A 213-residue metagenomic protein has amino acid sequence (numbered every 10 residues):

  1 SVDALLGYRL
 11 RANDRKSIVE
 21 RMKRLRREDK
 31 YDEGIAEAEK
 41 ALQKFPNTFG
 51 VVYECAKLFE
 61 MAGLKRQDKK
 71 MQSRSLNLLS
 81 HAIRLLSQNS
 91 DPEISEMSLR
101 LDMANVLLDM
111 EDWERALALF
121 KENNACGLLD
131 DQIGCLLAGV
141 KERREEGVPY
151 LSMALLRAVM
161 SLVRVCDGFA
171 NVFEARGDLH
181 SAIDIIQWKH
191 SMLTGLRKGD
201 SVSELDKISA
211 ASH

Functional and structural regions predicted by a protein language model:
S1-D14: Basic, Lys/Arg-rich alpha-helical nucleic-acid-recognition elements, primarily the DNA-binding modules of transcription
G7-R9, E39-G50, H81-E96, W113 (+4 more regions): Flexible helix-coil transition and linker loops at the boundaries of alpha-helical arrays
R11-M71: Helix-turn-helix/homeodomain-like alpha-helical modules used for DNA recognition and transcription-factor dimerization
R15, F49-E54, Q72, L76 (+4 more regions): Start-of-helix signal in alpha-solenoid helical-repeat scaffolds, especially tetratricopeptide repeats
R21, C55, F59-A62, D102-M103 (+3 more regions): Structural register within alpha-helical repeat arrays
R24-A38, Q67-L85, N105-A118, L137-P149 (+1 more regions): Helix-turn-helix repeat elements of alpha-solenoid scaffolds
E96, R100-M103, L107, E114-G127 (+2 more regions): Flexible loop/N-cap segments at domain edges
V148-L151, L162, C166, N171 (+1 more regions): Eukaryotic alpha-helical solenoid repeat scaffolds
